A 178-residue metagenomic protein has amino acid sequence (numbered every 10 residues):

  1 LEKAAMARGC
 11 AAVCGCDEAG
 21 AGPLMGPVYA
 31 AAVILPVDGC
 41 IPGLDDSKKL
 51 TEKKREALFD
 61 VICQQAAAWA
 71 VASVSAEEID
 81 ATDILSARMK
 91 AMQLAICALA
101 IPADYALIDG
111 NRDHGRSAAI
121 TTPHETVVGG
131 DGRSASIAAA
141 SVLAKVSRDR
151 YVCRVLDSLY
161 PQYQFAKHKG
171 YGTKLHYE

Functional and structural regions predicted by a protein language model:
L1-E178: RNase H-like, Mg2+-dependent phosphodiesterase core, and more generally RNA phosphate-backbone-engaging helix-loop
